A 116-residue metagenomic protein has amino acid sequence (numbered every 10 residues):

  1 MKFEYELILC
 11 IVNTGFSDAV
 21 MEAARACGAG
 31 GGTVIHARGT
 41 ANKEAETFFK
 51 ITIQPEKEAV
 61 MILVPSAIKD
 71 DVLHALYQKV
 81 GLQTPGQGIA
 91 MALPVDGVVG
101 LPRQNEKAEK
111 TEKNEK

Functional and structural regions predicted by a protein language model:
M1-K116: Positively charged, small/polar-rich N-terminal and surface patches that mediate targeting and assembly and bind
